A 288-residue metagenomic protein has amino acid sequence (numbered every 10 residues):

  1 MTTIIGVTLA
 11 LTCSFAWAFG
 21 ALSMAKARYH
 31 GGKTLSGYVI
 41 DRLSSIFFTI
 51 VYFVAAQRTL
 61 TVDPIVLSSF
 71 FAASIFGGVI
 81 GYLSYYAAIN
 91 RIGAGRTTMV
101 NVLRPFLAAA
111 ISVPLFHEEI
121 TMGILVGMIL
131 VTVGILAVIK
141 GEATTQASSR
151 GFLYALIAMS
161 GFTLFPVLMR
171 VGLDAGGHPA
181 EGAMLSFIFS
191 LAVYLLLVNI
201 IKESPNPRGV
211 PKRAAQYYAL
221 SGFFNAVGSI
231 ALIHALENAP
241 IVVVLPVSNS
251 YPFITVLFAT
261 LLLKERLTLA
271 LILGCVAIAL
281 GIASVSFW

Functional and structural regions predicted by a protein language model:
M1-A72, Y82-I92, K140-Y154, A175 (+4 more regions): Membrane-interface interhelical linkers
T12, G37-D41, V100-L103, M122-V126 (+4 more regions): Hydrophobic core positions of alpha-helical segments in small-molecule transporters and transporter systems
A18, I50, I75-V79, P105-A110 (+7 more regions): Hydrophobic/small/kink-forming positions within alpha-helical transmembrane segments of polytopic membrane proteins
L35, G95, T121, A180-E181 (+2 more regions): Residues that define the loop-to-transmembrane-helix transition and helix capping in multi-pass membrane transporters
S44-F48, V100-L115, I129, F189-V193 (+4 more regions): Alpha-helical transmembrane segments of compact multi-pass small-molecule transporters, enriched in specific families
Y85-P105, S112-I120: Membrane-interface helix-loop-helix junctions at boundaries between adjacent transmembrane segments
A110-F116, M122-K140, A270-F287: Hydrophobic transmembrane alpha-helices of multi-pass small-molecule transport proteins
R150-D174, H178-E181: Selected transmembrane alpha-helices and immediately adjacent juxtamembrane segments of polytopic inner-membrane
